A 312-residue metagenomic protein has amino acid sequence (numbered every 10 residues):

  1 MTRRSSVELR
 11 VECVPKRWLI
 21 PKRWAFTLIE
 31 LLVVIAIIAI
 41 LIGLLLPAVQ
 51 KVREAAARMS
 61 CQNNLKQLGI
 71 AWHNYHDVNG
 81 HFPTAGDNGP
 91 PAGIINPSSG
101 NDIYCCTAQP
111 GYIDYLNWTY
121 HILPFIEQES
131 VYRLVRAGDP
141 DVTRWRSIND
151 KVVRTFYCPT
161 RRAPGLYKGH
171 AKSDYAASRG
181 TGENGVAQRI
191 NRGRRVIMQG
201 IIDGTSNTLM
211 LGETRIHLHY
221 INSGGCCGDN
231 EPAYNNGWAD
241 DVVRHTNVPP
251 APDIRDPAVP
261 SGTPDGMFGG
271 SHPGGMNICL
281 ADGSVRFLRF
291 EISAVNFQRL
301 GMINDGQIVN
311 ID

Functional and structural regions predicted by a protein language model:
M1-L28, P91-A92: N-terminal leader/signal peptides at the extreme start of proteins
S6, R10-C13, A48, N247 (+1 more regions): Detector for intrinsically disordered, low-structure N-terminal pre-sequences
E12, K51, T84: Short beta-strand "wing" residues that participate in macromolecule-binding interfaces
P15, P21, L32, R144 (+1 more regions): Hydrophobic alpha-helical segments, principally membrane-spanning helices and signal/leader peptides
R23-A57, C61, Q67: N-terminal single-pass transmembrane signal-anchor helix
I40, A55-D312: Surface-exposed loop/linker segments characteristic of extracytoplasmic
